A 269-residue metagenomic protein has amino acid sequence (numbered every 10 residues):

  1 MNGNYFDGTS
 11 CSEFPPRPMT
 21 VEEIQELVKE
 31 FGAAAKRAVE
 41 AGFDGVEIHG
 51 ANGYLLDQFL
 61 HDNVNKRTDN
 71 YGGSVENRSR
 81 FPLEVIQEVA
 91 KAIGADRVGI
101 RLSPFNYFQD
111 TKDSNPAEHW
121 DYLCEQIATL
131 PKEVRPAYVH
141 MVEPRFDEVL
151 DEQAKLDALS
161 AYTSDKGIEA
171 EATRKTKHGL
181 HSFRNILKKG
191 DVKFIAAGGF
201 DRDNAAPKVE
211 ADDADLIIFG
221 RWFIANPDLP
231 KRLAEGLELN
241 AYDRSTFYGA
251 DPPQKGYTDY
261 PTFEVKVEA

Functional and structural regions predicted by a protein language model:
M1-A269: Flavin-dependent oxidoreductase catalytic cores
